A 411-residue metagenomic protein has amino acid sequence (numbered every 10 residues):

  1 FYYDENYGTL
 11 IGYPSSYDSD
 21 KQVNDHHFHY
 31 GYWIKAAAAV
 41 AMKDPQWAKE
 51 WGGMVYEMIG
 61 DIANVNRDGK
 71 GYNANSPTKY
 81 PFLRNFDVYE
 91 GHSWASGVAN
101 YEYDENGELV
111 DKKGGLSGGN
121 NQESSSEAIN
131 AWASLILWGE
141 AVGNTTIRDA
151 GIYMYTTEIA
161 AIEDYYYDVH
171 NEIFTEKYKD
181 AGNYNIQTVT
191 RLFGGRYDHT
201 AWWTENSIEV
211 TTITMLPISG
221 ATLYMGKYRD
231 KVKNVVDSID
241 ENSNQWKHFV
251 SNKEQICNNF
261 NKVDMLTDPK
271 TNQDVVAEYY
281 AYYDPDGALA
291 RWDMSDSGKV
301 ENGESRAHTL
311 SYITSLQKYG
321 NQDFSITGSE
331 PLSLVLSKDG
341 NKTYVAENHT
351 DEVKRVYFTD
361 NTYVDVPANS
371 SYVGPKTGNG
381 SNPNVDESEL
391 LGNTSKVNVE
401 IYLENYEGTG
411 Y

Functional and structural regions predicted by a protein language model:
F1-H27, N64-K112, I136-V142, T146 (+1 more regions): Ser/Thr/Asn(+Pro)-rich, low-complexity disordered segments
Y2-E5, K49-M54, D149: Short sequence/structural elements of tandem HEAT/ARM alpha-solenoid repeats
D20-I59, S124-W132: Aromatic-rich carbohydrate-recognition surfaces in CAZymes
W33, M58, I147, G151-M154: Alpha-helical solenoid repeat scaffolds, predominantly canonical TPR units
K112-G143, R148: Alpha-helical transmembrane segments
E352-R355, V397, Y411: Short beta-strand/loop motifs in extracellular/secreted proteins, especially within beta-sandwich accessory domains
N379-L391: Ser/Thr/Gly/Pro-rich low-complexity, disordered linker/stalk segments of secreted and cell-surface proteins
T394-T409: Short, solvent-exposed loop/edge segments of extracellular or virion-exposed proteins
